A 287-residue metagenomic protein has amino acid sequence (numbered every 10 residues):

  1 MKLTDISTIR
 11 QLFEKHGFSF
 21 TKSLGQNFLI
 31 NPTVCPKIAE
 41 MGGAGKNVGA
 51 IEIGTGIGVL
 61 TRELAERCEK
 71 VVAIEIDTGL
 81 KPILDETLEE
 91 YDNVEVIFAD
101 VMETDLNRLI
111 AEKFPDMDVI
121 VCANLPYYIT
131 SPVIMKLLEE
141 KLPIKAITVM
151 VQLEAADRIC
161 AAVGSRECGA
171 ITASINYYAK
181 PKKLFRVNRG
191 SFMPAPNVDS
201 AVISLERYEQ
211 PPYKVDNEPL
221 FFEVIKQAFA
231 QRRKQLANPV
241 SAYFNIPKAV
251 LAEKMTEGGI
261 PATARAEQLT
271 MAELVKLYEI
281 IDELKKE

Functional and structural regions predicted by a protein language model:
M1-Q227, E267, K276, I280-E287: Catalytic cores of RNA-modifying enzymes
S7-I9, S241, A252: A generic secondary-structure micro-motif detector that highlights 1-2 residue hydrophobic/ambivalent hotspots embedded
A201, L205-R207, Y213-V250, G258-P261 (+1 more regions): An accessory alpha-helical subdomain
